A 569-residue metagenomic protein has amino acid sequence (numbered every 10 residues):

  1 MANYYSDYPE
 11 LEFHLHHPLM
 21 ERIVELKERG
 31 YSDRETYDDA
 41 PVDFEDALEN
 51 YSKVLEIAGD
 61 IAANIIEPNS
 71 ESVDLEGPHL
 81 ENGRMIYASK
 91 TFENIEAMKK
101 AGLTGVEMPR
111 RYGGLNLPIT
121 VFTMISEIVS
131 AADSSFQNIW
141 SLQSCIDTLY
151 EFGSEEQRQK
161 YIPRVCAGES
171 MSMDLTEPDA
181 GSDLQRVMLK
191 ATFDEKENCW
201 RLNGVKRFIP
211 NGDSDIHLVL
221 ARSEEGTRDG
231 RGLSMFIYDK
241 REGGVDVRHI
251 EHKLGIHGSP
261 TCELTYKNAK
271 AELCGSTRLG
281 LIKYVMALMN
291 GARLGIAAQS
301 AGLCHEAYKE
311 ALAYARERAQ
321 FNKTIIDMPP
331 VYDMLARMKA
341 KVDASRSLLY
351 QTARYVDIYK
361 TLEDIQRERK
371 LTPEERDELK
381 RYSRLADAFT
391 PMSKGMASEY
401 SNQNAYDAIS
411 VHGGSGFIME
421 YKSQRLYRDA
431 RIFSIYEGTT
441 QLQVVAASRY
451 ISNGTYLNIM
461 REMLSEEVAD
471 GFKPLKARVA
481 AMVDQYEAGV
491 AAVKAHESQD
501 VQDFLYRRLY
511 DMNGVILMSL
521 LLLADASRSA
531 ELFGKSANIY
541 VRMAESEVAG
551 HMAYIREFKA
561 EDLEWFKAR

Functional and structural regions predicted by a protein language model:
M1-E81, M85: Extended, charge-enriched "interface" segments that sit outside catalytic cores
A2-Y5, E10, H17-L19, I256 (+2 more regions): Alpha-helix capping/hinge segments and adjacent helical runs
E35-T36, R241, R248, P260-A292 (+3 more regions): A glycine-rich, basic-preceded beta-loop-alpha segment at the flavin cofactor/substrate interface of flavin-utilizing
G59-D60, S89-P163, A167, P210-G212 (+2 more regions): Internal helix-loop-helix
Y112, G454, E466-R569: C-terminal amphipathic alpha-helical interaction region
A191, I256-M286, G414-T440, V483: Flexible glycine/proline-rich, aromatic-decorated loop/lid segments
C199, N203-V245: A short core secondary-structure module
D343-K394, V490-F504, L523-S527: C-terminal helix-coil-helix/basic helical segment that borders enzyme active sites and/or dimer interfaces and provides
